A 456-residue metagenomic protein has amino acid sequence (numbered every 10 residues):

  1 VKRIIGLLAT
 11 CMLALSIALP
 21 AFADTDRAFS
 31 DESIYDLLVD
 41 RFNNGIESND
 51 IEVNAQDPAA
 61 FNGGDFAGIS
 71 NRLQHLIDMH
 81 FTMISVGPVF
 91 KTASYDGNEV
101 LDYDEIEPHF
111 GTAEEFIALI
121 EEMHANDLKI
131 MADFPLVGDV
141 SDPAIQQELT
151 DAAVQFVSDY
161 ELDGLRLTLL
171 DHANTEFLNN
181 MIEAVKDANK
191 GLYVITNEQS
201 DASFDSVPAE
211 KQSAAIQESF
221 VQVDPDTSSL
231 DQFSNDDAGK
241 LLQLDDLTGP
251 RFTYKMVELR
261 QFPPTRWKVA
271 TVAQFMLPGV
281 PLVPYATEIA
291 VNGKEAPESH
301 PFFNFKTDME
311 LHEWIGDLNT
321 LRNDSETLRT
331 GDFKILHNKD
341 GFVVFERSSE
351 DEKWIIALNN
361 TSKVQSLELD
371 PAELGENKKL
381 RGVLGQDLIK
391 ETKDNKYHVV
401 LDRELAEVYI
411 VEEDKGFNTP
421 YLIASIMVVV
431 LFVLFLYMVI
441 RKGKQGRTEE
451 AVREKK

Functional and structural regions predicted by a protein language model:
V1, D414-K456: C-terminal single-pass membrane-anchor helix
A21-H109, A113-E122, N126-L128, E449-K456: N-terminal structural segment of carbohydrate-active enzymes
S33-Y35, V39, I84-V86, I130-A132 (+4 more regions): Hydrophobic faces of well-ordered beta-strands that scaffold small-molecule active sites in alpha/beta enzyme cores
A55-F66, E99-T112, G138-Q147, L162-H172 (+3 more regions): The substrate-binding groove and active-site-proximal loops of carbohydrate-active enzymes, especially glycoside
V154, S158, L169-L244, E258-P264 (+3 more regions): Active-site-proximal helices and loops of the catalytic beta/alpha 8
M256, D394, V400-L422: Short, aromatic-rich amphipathic segments at membrane interfaces that lie adjacent to a transmembrane helix or signal
K339-A372: Carbohydrate-binding surface patches
V364-Q386: Beta-strand-rich binding/interaction modules
